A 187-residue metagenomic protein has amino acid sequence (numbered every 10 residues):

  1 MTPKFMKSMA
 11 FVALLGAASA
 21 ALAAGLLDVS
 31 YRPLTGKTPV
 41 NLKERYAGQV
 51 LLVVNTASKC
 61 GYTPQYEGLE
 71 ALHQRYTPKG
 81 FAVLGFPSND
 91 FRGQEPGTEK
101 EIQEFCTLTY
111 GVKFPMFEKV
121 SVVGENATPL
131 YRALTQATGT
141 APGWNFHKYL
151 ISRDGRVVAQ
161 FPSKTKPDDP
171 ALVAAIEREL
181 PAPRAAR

Functional and structural regions predicted by a protein language model:
M1-A10: Bacterial N-terminal signal peptides that target proteins for export
S19-A23: Sec/Tat signal peptide C-region and signal peptidase I cleavage site
D28-S30, E118, S152, L180: Terminal helix/beta-alpha structural elements that buttress the NAD(P)+-binding lobe
V29-V50, A71-Y76: A short beta-strand-turn-helix
Y46-L51, P78-A82, Y110-P115, N145 (+1 more regions): Loop/turn elements at helix/coil->beta-strand transitions in domains of secreted/extracellular proteins
N55-K59: Amphipathic alpha-helical repeat scaffolds
Y62-A127: Structural microenvironment flanking redox-active thiols in thiol-disulfide oxidoreductases
P129-R187: Thiol-/selenol-based redox modules, centered on thioredoxin-like and closely related oxidoreductase domains
